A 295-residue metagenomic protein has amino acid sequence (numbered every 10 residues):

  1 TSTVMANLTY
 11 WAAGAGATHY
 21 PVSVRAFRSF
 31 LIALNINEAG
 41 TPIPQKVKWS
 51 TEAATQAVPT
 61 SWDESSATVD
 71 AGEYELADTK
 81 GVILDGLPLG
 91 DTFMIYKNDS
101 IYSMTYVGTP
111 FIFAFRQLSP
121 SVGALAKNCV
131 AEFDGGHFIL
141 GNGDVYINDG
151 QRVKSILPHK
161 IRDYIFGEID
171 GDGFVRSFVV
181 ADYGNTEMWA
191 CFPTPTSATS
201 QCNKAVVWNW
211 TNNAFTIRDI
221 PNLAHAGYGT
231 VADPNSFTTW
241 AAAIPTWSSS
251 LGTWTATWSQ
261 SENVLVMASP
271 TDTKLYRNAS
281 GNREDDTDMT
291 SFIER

Functional and structural regions predicted by a protein language model:
S2-F178, A214-I217, D288, F292-E294: Beta-propeller and closely related beta-pinwheel folds
G81, P88-D91, S119-G136, N142-R295: Beta-sheet repeat architectures centered on beta-propellers
